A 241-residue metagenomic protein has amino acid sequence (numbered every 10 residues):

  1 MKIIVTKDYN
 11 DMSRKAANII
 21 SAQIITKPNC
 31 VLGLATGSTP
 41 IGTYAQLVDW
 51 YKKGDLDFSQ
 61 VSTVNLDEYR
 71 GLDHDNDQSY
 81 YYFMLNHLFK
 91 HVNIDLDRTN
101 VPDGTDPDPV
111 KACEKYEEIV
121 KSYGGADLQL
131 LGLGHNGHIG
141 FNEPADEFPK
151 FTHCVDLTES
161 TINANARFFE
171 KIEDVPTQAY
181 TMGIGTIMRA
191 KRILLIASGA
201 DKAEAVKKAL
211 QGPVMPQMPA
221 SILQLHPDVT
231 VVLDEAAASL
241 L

Functional and structural regions predicted by a protein language model:
K2-K115, I119-S122: N-terminal active-site beta-alpha-beta segment that forms phosphate/nucleotide-binding and substrate-recognition loops
I4, L72-Q78, Y82-N86, K90-L241: Conserved phosphate- and dinucleotide-binding cores of soluble alpha/beta proteins, encompassing both enzyme active
